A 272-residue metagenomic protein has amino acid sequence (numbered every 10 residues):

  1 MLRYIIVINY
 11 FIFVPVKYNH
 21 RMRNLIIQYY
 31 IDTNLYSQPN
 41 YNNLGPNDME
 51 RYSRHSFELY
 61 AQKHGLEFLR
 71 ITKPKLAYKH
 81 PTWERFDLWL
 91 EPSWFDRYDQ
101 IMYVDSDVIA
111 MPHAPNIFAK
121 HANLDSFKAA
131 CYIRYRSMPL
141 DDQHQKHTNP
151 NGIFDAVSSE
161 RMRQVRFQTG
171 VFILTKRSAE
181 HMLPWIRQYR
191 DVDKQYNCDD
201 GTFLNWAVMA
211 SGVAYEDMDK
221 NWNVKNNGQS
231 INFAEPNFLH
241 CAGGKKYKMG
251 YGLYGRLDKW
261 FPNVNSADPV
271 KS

Functional and structural regions predicted by a protein language model:
Y4-Y18: Short, positively charged and aromatic/hydrophobic N-terminal segments
N19-Y98, S211, A242-K246, V264-D268: N-terminal anchoring/stem segment of glycosyltransferases
L76-V104, A110-A119, F127, F167 (+1 more regions): A conserved donor-nucleotide-binding helix/loop in the catalytic core of Leloir-type glycosyltransferases
P112-N149: Conserved donor-nucleotide/metal-binding helix-loop-beta segment in metal-dependent transferases, i.e., the alpha-helix
T148-R163: Short, flexible, basic/aromatic active-site loop/helix in glycosyltransferases
M162-Y254: Catalytic core and acceptor-binding pocket of nucleotide-sugar-dependent glycosyltransferases
D258-S272: Long, low-complexity C-terminal extensions of enzymes
